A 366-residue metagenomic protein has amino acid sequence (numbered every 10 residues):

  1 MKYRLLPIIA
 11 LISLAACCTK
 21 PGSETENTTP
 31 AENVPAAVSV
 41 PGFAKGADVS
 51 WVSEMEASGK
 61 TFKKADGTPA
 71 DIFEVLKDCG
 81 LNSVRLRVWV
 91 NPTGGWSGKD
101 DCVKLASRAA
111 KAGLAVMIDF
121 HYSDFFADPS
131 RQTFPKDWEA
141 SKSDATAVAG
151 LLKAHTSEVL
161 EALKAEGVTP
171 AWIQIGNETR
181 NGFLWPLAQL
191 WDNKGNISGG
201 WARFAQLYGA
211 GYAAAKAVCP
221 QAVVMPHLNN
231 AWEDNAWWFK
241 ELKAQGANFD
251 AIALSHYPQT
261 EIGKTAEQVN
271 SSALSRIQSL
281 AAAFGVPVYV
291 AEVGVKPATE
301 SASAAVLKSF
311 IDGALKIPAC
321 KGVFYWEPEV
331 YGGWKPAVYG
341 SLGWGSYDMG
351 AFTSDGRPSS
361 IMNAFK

Functional and structural regions predicted by a protein language model:
Y3-L6, L14-A36: Bacterial Sec-dependent N-terminal signal peptides
P35-I72: Boundary/entry segment of secreted carbohydrate-active catalytic domains
K45-V49, V84-L86, V116-F120, A171-I175 (+4 more regions): Hydrophobic faces of well-ordered beta-strands that scaffold small-molecule active sites in alpha/beta enzyme cores
M55-E56, K60-G67, V90-D100, R180-F183 (+4 more regions): Acidic-and-aromatic substrate-binding clefts and catalytic sites of carbohydrate-active enzymes
A57-T61, A282, A298-G313, I317-K366: Aromatic-rich peripheral "rim/lid" segments of glycoside hydrolase catalytic domains that contact and position glycan
G59-K77, K153-A162, E233-Q245, V306-I311: Short, acidic/polar
I72-F73, Q221-V223, A231-A302, D312-L315 (+1 more regions): Glycoside hydrolase catalytic-domain groove-lining segments
E74-G200, F204-V224, N229: Substrate-binding cleft and catalytic face of glycoside hydrolase catalytic domains, especially the flexible beta-alpha
